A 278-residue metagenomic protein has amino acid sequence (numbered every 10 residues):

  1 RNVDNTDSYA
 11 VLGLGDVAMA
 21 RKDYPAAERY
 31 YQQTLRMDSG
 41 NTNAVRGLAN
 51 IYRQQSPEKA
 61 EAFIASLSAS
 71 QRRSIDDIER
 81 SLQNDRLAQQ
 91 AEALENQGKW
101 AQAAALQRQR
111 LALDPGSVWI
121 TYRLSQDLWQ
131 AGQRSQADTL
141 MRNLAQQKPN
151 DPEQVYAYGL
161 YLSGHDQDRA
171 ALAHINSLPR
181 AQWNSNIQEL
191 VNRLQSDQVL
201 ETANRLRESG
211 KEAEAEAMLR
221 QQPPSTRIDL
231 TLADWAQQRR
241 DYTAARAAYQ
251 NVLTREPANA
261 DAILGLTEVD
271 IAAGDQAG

Functional and structural regions predicted by a protein language model:
N2, A20, N50-Q54, N96 (+7 more regions): Register position in tetratricopeptide repeats
N2-V3, M37, A69-S70, L113 (+4 more regions): Structural marker of alpha-solenoid helical repeat scaffolds
Y24, P57-E58, W100, R134 (+4 more regions): TPR-repeat structural position
